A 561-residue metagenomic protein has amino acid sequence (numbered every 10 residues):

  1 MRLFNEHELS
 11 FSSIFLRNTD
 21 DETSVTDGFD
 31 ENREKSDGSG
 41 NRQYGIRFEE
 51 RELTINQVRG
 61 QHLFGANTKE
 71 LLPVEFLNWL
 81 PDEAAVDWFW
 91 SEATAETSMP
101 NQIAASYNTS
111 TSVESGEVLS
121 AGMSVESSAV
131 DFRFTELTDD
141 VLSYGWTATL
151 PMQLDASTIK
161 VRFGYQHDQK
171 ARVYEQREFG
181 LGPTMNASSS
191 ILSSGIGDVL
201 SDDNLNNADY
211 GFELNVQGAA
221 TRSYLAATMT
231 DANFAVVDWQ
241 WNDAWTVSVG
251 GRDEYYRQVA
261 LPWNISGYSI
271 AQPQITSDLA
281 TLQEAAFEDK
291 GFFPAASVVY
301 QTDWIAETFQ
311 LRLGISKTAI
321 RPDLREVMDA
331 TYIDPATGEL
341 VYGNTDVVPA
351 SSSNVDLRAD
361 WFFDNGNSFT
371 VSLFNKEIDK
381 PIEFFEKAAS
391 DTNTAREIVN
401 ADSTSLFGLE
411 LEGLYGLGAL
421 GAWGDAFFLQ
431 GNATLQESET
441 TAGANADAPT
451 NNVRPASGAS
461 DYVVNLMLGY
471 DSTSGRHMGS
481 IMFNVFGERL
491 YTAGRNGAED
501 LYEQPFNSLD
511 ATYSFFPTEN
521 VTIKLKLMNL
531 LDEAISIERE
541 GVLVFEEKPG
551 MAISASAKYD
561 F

Functional and structural regions predicted by a protein language model:
M1-S24, E52-N56, P294-S297: Transmembrane beta-barrel wall of Gram-negative outer-membrane proteins
L3-E8, G65-D87, P151-V161, A244 (+6 more regions): Short loop/turn motifs that connect adjacent beta-strands in outer-membrane beta-barrel proteins
E6-H7, N18-D20, E126-T135, L142-A306 (+1 more regions): Signature of Gram-negative outer-membrane beta-barrel scaffolds
F15-T19, F64, W90-S98, E136 (+15 more regions): Transmembrane beta-strands of outer-membrane beta-barrel pores
T19-D21, T26-D27, A171, S193-G211 (+10 more regions): Surface-exposed extracellular loop regions of Gram-negative outer-membrane beta-barrel proteins, predominantly
K35-I55, R59, A66, G218-D231 (+6 more regions): Outer-membrane beta-barrel signature, preferentially recognizing the C-terminal barrel domain of Gram-negative
L72, D131-L137, T147-Q153, T158-V161 (+5 more regions): Conserved C-terminal beta-signal and adjacent last beta-strands/turns of outer-membrane beta-barrel proteins
D243-A244, S368, L373-I378, N393-T492: Gram-negative outer-membrane beta-barrel transporters
